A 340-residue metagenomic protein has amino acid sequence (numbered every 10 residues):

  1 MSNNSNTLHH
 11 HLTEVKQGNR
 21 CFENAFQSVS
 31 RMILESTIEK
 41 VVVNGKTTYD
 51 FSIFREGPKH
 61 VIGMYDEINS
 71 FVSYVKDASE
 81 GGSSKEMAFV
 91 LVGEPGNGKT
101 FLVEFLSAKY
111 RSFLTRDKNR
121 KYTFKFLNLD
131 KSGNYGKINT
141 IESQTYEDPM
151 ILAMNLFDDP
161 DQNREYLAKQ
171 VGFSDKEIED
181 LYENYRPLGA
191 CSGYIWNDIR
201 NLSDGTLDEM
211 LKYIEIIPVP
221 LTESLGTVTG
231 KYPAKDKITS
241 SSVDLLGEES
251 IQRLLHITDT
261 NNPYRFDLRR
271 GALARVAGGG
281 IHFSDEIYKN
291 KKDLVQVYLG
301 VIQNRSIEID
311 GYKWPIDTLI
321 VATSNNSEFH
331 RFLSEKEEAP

Functional and structural regions predicted by a protein language model:
S2, N6-P340: Conserved ASCE/P-loop NTPase catalytic core
